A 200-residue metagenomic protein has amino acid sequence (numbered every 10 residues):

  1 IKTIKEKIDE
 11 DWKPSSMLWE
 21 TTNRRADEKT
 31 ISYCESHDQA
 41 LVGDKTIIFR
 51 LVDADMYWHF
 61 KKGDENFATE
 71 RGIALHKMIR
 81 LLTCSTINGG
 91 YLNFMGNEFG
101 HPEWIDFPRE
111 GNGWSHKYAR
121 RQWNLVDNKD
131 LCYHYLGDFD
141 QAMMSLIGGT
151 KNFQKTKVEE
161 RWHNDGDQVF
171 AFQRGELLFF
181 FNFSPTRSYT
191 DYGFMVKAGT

Functional and structural regions predicted by a protein language model:
I1-E110, H116, G148, N152-T190: Conserved alpha/beta catalytic core and glycan-binding cleft of carbohydrate-active enzymes
E35, A74, L81, H134 (+2 more regions): Active-site-proximal helix/loop capping residues that flank conserved catalytic or ligand/cofactor
A119-E160, A198: Aromatic- and carboxylate-lined catalytic core of secreted/periplasmic carbohydrate-active enzymes
R187-T200: Beta-strand-rich binding/interaction modules
